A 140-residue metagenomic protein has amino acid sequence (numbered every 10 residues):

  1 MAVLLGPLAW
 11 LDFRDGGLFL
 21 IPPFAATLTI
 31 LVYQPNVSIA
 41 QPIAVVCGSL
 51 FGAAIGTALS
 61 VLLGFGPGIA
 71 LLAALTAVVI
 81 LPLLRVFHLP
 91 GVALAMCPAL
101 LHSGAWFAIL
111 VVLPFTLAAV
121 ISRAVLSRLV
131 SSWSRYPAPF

Functional and structural regions predicted by a protein language model:
M1-L50, A54-A58, L62-L71, I80 (+1 more regions): Alpha-helical transmembrane segments and their membrane-interface boundaries that form or gate the permeation pathway
T76-F87: Hydrophobic alpha-helical membrane segments
V86-I109: Membrane-helix boundary connector in multi-pass membrane proteins
